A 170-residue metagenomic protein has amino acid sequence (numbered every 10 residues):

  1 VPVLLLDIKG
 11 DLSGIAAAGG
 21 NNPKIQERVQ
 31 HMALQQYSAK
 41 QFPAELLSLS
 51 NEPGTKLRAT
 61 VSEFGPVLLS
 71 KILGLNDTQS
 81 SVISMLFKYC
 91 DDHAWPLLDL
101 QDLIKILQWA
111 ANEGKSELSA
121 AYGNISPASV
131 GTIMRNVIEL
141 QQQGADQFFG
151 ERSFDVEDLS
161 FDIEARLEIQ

Functional and structural regions predicted by a protein language model:
P2-V3, G10-Q170: P-loop NTPase motor domains
